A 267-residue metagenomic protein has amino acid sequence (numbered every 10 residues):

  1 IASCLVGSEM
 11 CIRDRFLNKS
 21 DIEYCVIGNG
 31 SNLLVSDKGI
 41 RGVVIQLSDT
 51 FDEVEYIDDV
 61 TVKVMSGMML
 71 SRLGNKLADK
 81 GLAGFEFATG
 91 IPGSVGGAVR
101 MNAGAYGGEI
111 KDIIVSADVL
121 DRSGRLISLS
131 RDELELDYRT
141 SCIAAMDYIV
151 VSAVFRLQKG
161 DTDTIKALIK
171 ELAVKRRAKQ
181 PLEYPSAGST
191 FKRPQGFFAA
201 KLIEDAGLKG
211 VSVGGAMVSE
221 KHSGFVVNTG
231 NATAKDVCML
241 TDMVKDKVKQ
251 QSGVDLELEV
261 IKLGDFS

Functional and structural regions predicted by a protein language model:
I1-G7, I12: Single conserved hydrophobic/aromatic residue that forms the stacking wall/gate of nucleotide- or nucleobase-binding
E9, K19-Y24, D49-G96, L120: FAD-binding glycine-rich core of flavoenzymes that anchor FAD
L17, L77, V248, S252: Hydrophobic pocket-lining residues that define ligand/cofactor binding sites across diverse proteins
Y24, L33-L34: Acidic/His- and Gly-rich active-site-bordering loop/insert found across diverse amide/peptide-bond hydrolases
L33, L120-K247, Q251-S267: Phosphate/pyrophosphate- and phosphate-bearing ligand-binding catalytic cores of soluble enzymes
L34-D52, R100-R131, A145-S152: Structural signature of FAD isoalloxazine-binding scaffolds in flavoprotein oxidoreductases
A78-V115, S186: A gly/ser-rich beta-alpha-beta helix-loop segment of oxidoreductase catalytic cores
